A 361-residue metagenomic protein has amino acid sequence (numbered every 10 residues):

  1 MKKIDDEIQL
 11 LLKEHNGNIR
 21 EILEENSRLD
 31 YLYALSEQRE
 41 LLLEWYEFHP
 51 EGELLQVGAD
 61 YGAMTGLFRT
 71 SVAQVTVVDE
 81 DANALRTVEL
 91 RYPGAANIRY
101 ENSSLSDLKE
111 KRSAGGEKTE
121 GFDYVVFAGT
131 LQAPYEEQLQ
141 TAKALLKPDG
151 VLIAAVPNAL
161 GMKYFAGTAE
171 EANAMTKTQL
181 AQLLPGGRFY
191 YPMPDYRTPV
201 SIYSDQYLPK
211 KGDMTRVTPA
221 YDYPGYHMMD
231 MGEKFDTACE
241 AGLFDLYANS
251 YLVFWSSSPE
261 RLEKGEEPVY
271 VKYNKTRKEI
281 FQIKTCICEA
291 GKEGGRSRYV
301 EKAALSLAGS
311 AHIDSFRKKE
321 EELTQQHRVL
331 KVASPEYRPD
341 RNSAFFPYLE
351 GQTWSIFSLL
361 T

Functional and structural regions predicted by a protein language model:
L32-G52: Conserved alpha-helix/loop element of class I SAM-dependent methyltransferases that forms part of the SAM/SAH-binding
Y61-V72: Conserved SAM-binding loop of SAM-dependent methyltransferases across substrates and taxa, primarily the Class I
G94-L108: Conserved SAM-binding strand-loop segment of SAM-dependent methyltransferases
Q132-T141: A short, conserved alpha-helix within the catalytic core of class I
D149-P157: Conserved beta-strand signature within the Rossmann-like core of class I S-adenosyl-L-methionine
E171-Y191: Short alpha-helix
I280-K318: ATP-binding glycine-rich loop module of kinase domains
A333-T361: Conserved structural core of kinase catalytic domains
